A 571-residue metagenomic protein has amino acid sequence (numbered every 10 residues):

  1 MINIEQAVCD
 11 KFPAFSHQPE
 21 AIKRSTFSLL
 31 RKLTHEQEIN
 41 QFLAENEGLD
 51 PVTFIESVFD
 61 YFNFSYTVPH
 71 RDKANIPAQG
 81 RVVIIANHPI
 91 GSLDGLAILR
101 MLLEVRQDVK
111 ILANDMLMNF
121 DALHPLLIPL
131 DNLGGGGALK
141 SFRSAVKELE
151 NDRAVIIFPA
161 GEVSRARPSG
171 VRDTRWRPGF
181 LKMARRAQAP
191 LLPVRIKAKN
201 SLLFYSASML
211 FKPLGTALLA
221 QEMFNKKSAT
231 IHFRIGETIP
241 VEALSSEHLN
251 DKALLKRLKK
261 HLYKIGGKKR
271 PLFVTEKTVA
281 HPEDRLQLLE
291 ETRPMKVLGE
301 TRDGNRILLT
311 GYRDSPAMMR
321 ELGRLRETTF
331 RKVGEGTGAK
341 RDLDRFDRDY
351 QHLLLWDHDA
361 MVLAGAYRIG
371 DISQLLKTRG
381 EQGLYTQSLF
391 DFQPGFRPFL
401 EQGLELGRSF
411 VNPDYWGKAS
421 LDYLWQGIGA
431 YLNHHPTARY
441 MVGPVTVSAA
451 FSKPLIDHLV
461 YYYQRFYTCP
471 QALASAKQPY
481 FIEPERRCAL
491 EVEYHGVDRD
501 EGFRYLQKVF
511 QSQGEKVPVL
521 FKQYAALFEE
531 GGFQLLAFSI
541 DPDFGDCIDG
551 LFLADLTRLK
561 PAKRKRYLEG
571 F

Functional and structural regions predicted by a protein language model:
M1-H88, G95-A97, E104-R106, H124-P125: Membrane-anchoring hydrophobic helices of lipid-metabolizing enzymes
I4, V8-D10, L139-A280, Q287 (+2 more regions): Non-catalytic C-terminal accessory region of glycerolipid acyltransferases and related lyso-lipid remodeling enzymes
R106-D108, A113, Y350, W356-Q382: Carboxylate/His-rich catalytic cores and anion/metal-binding grooves
A122-L126, N132-A166, G170-A187, L192-A198 (+2 more regions): Glycine- and acidic-residue-rich phosphate-binding/metal-coordinating active-site segment common to enzymes that handle
E276-R313: Conserved N-terminal entry element of GNAT/NAT acetyltransferase domains
L298-H352, W356, V362-G365: Short amphipathic alpha-helix that is part of the acyltransferase structural core
T337-K340, S373-G532: Acyl-donor binding region in acyl/amide transferases
R345-L354, G531-F533, F544-D549: A short helix-loop-beta-strand connector motif used in the catalytic cores of GNAT acetyltransferases and, in some
